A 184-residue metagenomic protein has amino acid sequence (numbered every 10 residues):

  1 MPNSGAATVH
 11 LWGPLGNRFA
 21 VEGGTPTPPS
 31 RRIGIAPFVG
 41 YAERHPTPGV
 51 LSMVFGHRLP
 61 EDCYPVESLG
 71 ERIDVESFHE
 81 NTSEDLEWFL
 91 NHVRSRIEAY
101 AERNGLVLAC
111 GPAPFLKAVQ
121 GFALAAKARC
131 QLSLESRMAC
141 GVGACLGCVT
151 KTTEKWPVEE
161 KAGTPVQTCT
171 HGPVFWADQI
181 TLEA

Functional and structural regions predicted by a protein language model:
M1-R137: FNR/FR-type flavoprotein reductase catalytic core
T8, T25-T27, T47, T82 (+4 more regions): Residue-identity detector for threonine
P37, A113-P114, S136-V158, A162-V174: Local cysteine-cluster metal-coordination motifs and their immediate loop/turn environment, predominantly Fe-S cluster
V66, L134, E159-E160, A184: Residue-level detector of alpha-helical recognition elements and their boundaries
V66, Q120, G143-A144, I180-T181: Short acidic, glycine/serine/threonine-rich loops at helix termini
E84, W88, T170-F175: Short, exposed beta-strand "edge-strand" segments with a Pro/Gly-rich flavor and a Y/T-containing core
W176, T181-A184: C-terminal hydrophobic helical "lid"/dimerization subdomain of Rossmann-like NAD(P)H-dependent oxidoreductases
